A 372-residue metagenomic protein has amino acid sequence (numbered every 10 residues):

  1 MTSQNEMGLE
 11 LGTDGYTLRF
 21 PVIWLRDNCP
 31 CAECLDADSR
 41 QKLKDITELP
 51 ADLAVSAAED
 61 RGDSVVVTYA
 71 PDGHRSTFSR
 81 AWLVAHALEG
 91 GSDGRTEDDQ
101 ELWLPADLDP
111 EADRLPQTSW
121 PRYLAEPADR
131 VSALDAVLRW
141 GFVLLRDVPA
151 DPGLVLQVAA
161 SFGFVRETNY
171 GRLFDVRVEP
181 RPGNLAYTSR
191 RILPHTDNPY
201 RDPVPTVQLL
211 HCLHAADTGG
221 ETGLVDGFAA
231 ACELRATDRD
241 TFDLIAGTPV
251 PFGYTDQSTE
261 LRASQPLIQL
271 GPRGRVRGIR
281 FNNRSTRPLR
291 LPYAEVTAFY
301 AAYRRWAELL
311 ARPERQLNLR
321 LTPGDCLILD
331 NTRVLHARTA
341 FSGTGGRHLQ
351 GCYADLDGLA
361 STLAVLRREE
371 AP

Functional and structural regions predicted by a protein language model:
M1-E126: Motif-centric detector for short Cys/His coordination patterns
E89, D93-S132, A136-F142, D147-P323 (+1 more regions): Active-site environment of non-heme Fe oxygenases that use a 2-His-1-carboxylate facial triad
